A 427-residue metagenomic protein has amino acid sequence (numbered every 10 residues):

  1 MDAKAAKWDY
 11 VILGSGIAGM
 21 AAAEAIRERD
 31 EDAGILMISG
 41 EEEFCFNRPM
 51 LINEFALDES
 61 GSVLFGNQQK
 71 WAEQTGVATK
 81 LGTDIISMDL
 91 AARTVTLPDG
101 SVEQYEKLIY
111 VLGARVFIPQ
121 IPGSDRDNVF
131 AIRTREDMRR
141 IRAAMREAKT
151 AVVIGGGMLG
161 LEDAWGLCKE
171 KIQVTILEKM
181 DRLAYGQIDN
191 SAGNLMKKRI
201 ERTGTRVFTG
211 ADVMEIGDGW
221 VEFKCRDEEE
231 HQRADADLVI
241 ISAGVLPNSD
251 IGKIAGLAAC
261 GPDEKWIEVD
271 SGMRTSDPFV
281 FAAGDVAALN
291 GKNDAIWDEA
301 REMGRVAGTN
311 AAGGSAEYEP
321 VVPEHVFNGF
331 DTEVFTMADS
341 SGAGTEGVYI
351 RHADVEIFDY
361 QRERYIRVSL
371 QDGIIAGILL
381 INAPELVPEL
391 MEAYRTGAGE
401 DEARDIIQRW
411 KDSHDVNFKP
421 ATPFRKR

Functional and structural regions predicted by a protein language model:
M1-L13, F65-V152, V221-R233, L238-A243 (+2 more regions): FAD-binding core/adjacent interface of flavoenzyme oxidoreductases
D2-A78, A164-Q187, E389: Beta1-alpha1 glycine-rich phosphate/pyrophosphate-binding loop at the start of Rossmann-like nucleotide-binding domains
A3-D9, E28, V286-P388: Mid-to-C-terminal Rossmann-like scaffold of FAD/NAD(P)H-dependent oxidoreductases
S15, I38-G40, T134, G156 (+3 more regions): Cofactor-binding loop segments of dinucleotide-utilizing enzymes, especially the Rossmann-like FAD- and NAD(P)+-binding
G16-G19, G157-G160, G308: Catalytic nucleophile loop
D125-R146, G219-E222, R233-T309, R404: FAD-site-proximal beta/loop scaffold in flavoenzymes
T150, L159-M214, A300, Y318-V334: Rossmann-like dinucleotide-binding cores of NAD(P)H-dependent redox enzymes
Q232-C260, T332-A421: C-terminal catalytic lobe of FAD-dependent flavoproteins
